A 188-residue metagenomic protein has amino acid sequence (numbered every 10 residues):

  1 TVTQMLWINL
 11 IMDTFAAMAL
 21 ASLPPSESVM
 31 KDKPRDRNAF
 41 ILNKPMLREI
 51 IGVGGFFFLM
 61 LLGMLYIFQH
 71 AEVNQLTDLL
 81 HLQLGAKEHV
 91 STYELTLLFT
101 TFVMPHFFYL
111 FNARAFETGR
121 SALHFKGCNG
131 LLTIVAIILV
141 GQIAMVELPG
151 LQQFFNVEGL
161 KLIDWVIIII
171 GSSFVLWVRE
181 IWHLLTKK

Functional and structural regions predicted by a protein language model:
T1-K188: C-terminal transmembrane helices and immediately adjacent loops/tails of multi-pass membrane transport proteins
